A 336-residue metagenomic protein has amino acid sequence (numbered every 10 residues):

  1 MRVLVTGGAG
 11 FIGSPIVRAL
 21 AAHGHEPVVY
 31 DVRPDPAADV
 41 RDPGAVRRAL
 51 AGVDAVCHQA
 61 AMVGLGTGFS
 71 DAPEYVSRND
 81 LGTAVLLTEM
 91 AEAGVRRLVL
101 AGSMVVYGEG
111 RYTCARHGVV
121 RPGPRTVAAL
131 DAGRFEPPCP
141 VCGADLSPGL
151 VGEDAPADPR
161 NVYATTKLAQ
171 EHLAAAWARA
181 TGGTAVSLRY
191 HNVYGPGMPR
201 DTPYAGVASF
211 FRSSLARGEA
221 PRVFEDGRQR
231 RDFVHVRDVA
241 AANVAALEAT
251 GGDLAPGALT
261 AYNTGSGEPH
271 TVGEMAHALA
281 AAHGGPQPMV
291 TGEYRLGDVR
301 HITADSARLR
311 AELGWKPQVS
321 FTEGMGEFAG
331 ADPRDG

Functional and structural regions predicted by a protein language model:
V3-H23: N-terminal Rossmann NAD(P)H-binding glycine-rich loop of SDR-like oxidoreductase domains
A37-A55: Conserved Rossmann-fold cofactor-binding substructure of NAD(P)-dependent oxidoreductases
D42, A55, G82-V85, R97 (+4 more regions): Conserved cofactor-binding/catalytic machinery of classical short-chain dehydrogenase/reductase
V56, S70-L100, G110-L130: NAD(P)-cofactor binding segment of oxidoreductase domains
A60-V63, G102-S103: Conserved NAD(P)H cofactor-binding loop of Rossmann-fold oxidoreductase domains
Y112-D131, P138-S147, V162, H172-R231 (+2 more regions): NAD(P)-dependent short-chain dehydrogenase/reductase
T166: Active-site helix of classical SDR
L215-G336: C-terminal substrate-binding subdomain of Rossmann-fold SDR/epimerase-dehydratase oxidoreductases
